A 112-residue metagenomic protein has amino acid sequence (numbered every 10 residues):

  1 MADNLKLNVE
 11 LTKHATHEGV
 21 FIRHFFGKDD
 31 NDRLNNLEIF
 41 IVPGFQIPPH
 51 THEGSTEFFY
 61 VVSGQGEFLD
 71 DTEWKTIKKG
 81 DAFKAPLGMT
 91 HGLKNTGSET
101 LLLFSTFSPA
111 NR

Functional and structural regions predicted by a protein language model:
M1-L34: A short, N-terminal "cap"/entry segment at the start of jelly-roll beta-barrel domains of the cupin/DSBH fold
H24, L37-H52: Conserved short histidine dyad/triad with adjacent acidic residue
E38, F58, E73-T76: Short, surface-exposed secondary-structure edge patches
E38, K84, E99-R112: A short hydrophobic beta-strand segment most commonly corresponding to one strand of the jelly-roll/cupin
P43, G54, E73, M89 (+1 more regions): A generic "binding-loop/recognition-motif" signal
P49, F68-L69, A85, H91-G97: Short beta-strand His + acidic residue motifs that chelate non-heme Fe in jelly-roll/DSBH and cupin folds
G54-T56, Y60-G66: Glycine- and acidic-residue-biased ligand/ion/polar-headgroup-sensing regions
T72-L87: Short acidic-glycine-tyrosine-enriched beta hairpin
